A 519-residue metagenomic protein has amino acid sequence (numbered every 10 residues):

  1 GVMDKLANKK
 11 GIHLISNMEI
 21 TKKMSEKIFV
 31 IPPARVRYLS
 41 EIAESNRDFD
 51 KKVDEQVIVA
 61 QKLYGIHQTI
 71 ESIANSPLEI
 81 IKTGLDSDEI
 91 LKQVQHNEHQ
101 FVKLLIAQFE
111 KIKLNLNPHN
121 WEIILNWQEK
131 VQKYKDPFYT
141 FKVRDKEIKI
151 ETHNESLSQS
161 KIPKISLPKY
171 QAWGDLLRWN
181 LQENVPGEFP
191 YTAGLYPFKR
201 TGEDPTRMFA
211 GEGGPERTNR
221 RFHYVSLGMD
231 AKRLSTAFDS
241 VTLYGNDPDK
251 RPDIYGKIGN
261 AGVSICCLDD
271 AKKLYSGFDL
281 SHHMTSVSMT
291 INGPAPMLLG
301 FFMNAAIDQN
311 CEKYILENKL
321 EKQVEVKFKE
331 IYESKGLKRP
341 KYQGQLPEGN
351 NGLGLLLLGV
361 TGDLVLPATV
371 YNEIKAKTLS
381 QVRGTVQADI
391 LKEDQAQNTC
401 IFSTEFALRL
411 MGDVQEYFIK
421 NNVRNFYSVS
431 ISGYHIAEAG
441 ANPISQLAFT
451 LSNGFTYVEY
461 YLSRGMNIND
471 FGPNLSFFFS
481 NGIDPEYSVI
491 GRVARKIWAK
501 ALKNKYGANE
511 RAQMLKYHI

Functional and structural regions predicted by a protein language model:
D4-L176: Extended helical scaffolds that flank P-loop GTPase cores
K5-I28, I42, G465-G472, G482 (+1 more regions): Catalytic or ion-coupling anion/metal-binding cores of large enzyme and transporter domains
Q132-K135, Y139-I490, K505-H518: Catalytic alpha/beta active-site cores
